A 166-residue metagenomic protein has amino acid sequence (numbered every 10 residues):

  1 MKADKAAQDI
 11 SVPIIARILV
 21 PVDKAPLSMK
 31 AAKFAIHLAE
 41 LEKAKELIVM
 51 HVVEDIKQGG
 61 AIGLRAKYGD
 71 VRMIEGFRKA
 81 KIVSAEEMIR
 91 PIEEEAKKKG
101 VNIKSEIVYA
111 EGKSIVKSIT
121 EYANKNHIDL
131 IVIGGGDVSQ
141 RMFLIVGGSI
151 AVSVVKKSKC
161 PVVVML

Functional and structural regions predicted by a protein language model:
M1-Q8, P13, E94-I131: Structural beta-alpha unit
D9-I74, K97: Small/aliphatic-rich secondary-structure junction motif
F34, K81-I92, S118: Short, solvent-exposed amphipathic alpha-helices that sit in or adjacent to ligand/effector-binding or catalytic
I48-M50, K104-V108, V163: General small-molecule cofactor/ligand-binding pocket signal
G69-E87: A short acidic, glycine-rich active-site loop that binds or catalyzes chemistry on phosphate/adenosine moieties
L130-K156: Glycine-rich, Arg-bearing micro-motifs that act as flexible, cationic patches
V155-L166: Short, flexible loop segments at boundaries between secondary-structure elements
